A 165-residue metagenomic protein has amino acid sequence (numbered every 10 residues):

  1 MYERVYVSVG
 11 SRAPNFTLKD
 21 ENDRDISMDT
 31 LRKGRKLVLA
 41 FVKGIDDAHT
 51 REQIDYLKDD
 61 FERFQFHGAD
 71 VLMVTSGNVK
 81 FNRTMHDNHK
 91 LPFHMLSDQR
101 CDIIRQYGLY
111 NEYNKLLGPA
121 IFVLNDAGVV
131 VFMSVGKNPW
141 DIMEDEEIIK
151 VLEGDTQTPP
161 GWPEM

Functional and structural regions predicted by a protein language model:
M1-M165: Chalcogenol-based redox active-site neighborhoods
